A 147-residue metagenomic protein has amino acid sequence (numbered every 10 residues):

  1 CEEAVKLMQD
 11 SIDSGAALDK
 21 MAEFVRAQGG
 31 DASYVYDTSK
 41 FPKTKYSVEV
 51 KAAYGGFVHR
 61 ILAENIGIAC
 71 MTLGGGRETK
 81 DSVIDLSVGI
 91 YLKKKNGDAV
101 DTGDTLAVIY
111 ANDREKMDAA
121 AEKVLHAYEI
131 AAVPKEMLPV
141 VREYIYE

Functional and structural regions predicted by a protein language model:
C1-E147: Well-ordered secondary-structure scaffolds
